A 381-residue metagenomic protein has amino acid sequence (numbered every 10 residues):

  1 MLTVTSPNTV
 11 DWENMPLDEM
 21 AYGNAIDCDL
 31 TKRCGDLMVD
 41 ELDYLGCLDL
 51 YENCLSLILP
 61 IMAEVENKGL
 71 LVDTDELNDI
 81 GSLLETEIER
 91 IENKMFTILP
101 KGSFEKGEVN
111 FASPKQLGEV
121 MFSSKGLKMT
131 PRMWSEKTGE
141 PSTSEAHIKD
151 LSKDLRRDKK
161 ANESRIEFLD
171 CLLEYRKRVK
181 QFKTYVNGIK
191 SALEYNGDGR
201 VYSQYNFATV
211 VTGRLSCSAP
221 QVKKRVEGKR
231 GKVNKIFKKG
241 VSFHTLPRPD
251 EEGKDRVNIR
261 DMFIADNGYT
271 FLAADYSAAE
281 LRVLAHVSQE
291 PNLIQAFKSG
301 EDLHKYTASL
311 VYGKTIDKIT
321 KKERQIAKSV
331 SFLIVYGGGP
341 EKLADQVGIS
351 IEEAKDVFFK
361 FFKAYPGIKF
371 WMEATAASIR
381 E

Functional and structural regions predicted by a protein language model:
M1-D255, I264, G268-T270, S277-E280 (+3 more regions): Conserved "right-hand" nucleotidyltransferase catalytic core of DNA-directed polymerases
L17-D18, D40-L48, P291-F297, K314-I319: Short, polar/flexible loop-turn hinges at active-site or ligand-entry regions and domain interfaces
D27, Y269-E301: Structured ligand/cofactor/substrate-binding pocket environments in proteins
S56, K298-S299, F332-G338: Short acidic alpha-helix initiation/capping motifs at coil-to-helix transition points, especially at protein N-termini
I259: Cytosolic ligand/metal-binding cores
S299-E323: Generic long, charged, amphipathic alpha-helical segments
I319-G337: Amphipathic, charged-and-aliphatic alpha-helical interface segments that function as noncatalytic docking
